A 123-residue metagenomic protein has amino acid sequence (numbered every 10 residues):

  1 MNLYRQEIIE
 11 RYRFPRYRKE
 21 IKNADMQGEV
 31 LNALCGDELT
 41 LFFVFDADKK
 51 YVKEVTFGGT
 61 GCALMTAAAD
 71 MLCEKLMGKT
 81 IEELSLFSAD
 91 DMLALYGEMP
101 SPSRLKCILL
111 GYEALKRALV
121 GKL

Functional and structural regions predicted by a protein language model:
M1-L123: Domain-level signature for proteins that mediate thiol-based redox and metal-cofactor handling
